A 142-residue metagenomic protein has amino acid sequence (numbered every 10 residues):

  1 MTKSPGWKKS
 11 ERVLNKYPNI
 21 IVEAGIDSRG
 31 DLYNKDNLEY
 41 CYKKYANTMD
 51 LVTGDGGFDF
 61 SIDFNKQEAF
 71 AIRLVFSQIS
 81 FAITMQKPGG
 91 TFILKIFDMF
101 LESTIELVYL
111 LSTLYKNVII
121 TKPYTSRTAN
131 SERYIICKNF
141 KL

Functional and structural regions predicted by a protein language model:
M1-F60, N65-S77, F100: The AdoMet/dcAdoMet-binding core of the Class I SAM-like
A46-T53, G89-I96, Y115, E132-Y134: Beta-strand-rich binding-surface signature of beta-sandwich/beta-barrel folds used to engage anionic ligands
G56, I96, K122: Glycine-rich, histidine-containing beta strand-loop boundary motifs that form or position
N65-I119: Conserved Class I SAM-dependent methyltransferase catalytic core
E106, L110-L142: Class I S-adenosyl-L-methionine
